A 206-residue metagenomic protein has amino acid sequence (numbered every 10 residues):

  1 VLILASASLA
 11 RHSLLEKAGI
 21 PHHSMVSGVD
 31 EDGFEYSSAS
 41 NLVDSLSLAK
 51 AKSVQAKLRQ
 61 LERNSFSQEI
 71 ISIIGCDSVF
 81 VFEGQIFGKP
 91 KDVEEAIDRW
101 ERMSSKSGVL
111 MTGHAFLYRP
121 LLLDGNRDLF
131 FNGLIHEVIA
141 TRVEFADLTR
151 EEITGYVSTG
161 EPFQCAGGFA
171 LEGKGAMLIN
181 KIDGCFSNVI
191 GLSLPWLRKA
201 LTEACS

Functional and structural regions predicted by a protein language model:
V1-I20: N-terminal beta1-alpha1 ligand-phosphate binding loop
I3, S38-S206: Anionic-ligand binding patches
A7, S27, R119: Cofactor-binding loop segments of dinucleotide-utilizing enzymes, especially the Rossmann-like FAD- and NAD(P)+-binding
A10, D30-D32, L122: Surface-exposed, flexible loop/turn segments at secondary-structure boundaries
H12, H22-H23, H114, H136: Histidine (H) residue identity feature
I20-H22, I71: A structural micro-motif
H23-E31: A short beta-strand-loop structural module common to alpha/beta enzyme folds
